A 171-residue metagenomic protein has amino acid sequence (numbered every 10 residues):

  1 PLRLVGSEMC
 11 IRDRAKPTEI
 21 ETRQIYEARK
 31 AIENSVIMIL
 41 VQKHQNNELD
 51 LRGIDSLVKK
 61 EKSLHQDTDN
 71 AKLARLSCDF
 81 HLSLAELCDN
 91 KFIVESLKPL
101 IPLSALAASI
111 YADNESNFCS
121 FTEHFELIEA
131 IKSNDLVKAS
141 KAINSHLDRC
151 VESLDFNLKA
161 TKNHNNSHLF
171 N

Functional and structural regions predicted by a protein language model:
P1-G6, C10-I11: Single conserved hydrophobic/aromatic residue that forms the stacking wall/gate of nucleotide- or nucleobase-binding
M9, Q66-T68, D113: Short coil/turn linkers that connect adjacent helices within long alpha-helical scaffolds, especially alpha-solenoid
R12-K16: Minor-groove-contacting beta-hairpin "wing" of winged helix-turn-helix DNA-binding domains
I20, I25, R29, I37 (+3 more regions): Conserved amphipathic alpha-helical segments that form helical-bundle/coiled-coil interaction surfaces
V36-I37, V41, K132, V151: Short amphipathic alpha-helical signal-transduction/dimerization elements
L51, L103, A108, S133 (+1 more regions): Charge-rich, acidic-biased intrinsically disordered regions
S116-F118: Active-site loop of classical SDR/Rossmann-like NAD(P)-dependent oxidoreductases, centered on the catalytic Tyr-X3-Lys
V137-N171: C-terminal effector-binding regulatory domain of bacterial HTH transcription factors
